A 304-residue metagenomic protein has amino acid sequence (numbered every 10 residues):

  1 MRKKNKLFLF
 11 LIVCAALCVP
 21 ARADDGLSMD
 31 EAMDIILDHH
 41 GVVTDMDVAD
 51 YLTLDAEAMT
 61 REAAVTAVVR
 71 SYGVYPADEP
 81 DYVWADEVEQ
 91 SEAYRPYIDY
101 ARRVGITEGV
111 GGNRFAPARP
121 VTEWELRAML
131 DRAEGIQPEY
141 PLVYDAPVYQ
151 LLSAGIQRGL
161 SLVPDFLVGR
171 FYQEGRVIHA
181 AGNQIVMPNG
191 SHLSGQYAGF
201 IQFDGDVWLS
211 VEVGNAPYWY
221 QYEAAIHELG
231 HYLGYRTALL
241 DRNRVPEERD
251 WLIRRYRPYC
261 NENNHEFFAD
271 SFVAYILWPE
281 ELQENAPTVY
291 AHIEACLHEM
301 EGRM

Functional and structural regions predicted by a protein language model:
K4-A23: Sec-dependent N-terminal signal peptides of Gram-positive bacterial secreted proteins and lipoproteins
A21-D34, H39-P96, R103, T107-E123 (+1 more regions): Feature responds to low-complexity, polar/acidic, surface-exposed segments characteristic of secreted/exported proteins
I35-D38, R70-V74, Y100-V104, R132 (+4 more regions): Glycine-rich, acidic and aromatic/proline-enriched surface loops and short helix-turn segments that act as binding
I36, Y72, I156-V168: A short alpha-helix/helix-coil micro-patch that ends at or immediately precedes a cysteine
T66, A128, S271: DNA-binding alpha-helical recognition surfaces that contact promoter or target DNA
E125-G135, H292-L297: Repeat-associated, polar segments at repeat-unit boundaries in modular proteins
P141-Q150, A154, D165-M304: Active-site-flanking segments in enzyme catalytic domains
